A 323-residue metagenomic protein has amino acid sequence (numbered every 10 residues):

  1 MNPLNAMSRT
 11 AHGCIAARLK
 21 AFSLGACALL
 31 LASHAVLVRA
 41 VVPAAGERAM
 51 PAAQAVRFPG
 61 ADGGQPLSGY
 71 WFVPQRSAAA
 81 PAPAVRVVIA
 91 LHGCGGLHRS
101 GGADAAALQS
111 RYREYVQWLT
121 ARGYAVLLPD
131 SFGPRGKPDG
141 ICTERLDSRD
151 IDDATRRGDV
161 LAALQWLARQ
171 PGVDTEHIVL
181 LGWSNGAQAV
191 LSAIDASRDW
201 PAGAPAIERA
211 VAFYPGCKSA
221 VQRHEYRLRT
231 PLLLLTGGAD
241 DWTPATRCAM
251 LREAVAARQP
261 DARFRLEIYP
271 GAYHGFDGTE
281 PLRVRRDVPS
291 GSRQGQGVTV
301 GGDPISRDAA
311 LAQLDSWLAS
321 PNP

Functional and structural regions predicted by a protein language model:
A32-A35: N-terminal signal peptide c-region/cleavage motif recognized by signal peptidases
V41-P83: N-terminal cap/lid segment of alpha/beta-hydrolase-fold proteins
L67, A82-P83, V87-R169, E280-V300: Serine-hydrolase catalytic machinery in alpha/beta-hydrolase-like enzymes
I151-L228: Primarily recognizes the serine-hydrolase "nucleophile elbow" in alpha/beta-hydrolase and SGNH/GDSL folds
L234-T236: Short beta-strand/loop motif that positions the catalytic acidic residue of the alpha/beta-hydrolase fold
A239-T243, G275: Acidic catalytic loop of the alpha/beta-hydrolase fold
W242-M250: Conserved alpha/beta-hydrolase "acid-adjacent" motif
A262-P323: C-terminal catalytic histidine-bearing segment of alpha/beta-hydrolase fold enzymes
